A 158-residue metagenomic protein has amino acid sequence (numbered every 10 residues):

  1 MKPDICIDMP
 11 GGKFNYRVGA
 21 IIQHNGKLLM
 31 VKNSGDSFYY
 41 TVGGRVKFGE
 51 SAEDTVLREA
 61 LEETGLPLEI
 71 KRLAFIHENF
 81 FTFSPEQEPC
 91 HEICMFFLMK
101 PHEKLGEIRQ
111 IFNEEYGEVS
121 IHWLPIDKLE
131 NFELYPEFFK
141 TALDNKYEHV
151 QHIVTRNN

Functional and structural regions predicted by a protein language model:
M1-G19: Acidic, metal-coordinating catalytic segment for phosphate/diphosphate chemistry, firing primarily on the Nudix
H24: A cytosolic small-molecule/anion-sensing beta-strand core signal
S34-F38, F112-N158: Nudix hydrolase/Nudix homology domain
Y40-G43: A short gly/proline-enriched turn/hairpin at secondary-structure junctions
V46-E69, F80-L134: Unchanged
A74-F75: Local beta-strand/beta-hairpin segments that build beta-sheet-rich folds
